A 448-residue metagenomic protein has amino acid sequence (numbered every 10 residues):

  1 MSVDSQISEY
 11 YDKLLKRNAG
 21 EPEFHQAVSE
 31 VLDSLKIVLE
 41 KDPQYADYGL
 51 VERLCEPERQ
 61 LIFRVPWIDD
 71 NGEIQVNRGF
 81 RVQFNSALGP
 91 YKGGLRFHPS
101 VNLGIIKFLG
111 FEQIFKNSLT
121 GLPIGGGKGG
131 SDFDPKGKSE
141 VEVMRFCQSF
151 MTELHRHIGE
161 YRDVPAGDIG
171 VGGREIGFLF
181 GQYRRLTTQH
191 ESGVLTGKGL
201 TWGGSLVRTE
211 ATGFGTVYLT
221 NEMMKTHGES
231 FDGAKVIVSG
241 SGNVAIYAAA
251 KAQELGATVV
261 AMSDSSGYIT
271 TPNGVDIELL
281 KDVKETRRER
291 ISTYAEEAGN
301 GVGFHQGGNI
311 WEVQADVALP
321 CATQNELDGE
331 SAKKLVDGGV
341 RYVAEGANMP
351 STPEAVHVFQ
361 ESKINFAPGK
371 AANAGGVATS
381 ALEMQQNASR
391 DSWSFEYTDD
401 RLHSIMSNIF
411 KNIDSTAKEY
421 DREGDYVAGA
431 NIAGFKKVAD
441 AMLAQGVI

Functional and structural regions predicted by a protein language model:
M1-L206, Y397, K437-G446: N-terminal ligand-binding/catalytic initiation module
S2-A27, M223-M224, K334-I448: Adenosine-phosphate binding glycine-rich loop
Y11-D12, S29, L103, K107-F111 (+12 more regions): Predominant activation on well-ordered alpha-helical scaffold segments within soluble catalytic domains
G72, D168-I169, S205-T212, I237-S241 (+2 more regions): Active-site nucleophile and cofactor-binding loops and adjacent substrate-binding regions of central metabolic enzymes
R162-A166, H190-V194, V238, A261-D264 (+5 more regions): General beta-strand structural signal in soluble alpha/beta enzymes
R185, N221-E229, Q324, K333 (+1 more regions): Conserved helix-loop functional segments at active or binding sites
G199, G204-Q314: Glycine-rich phosphate/diphosphate-binding loop of Rossmann-like nucleotide-binding domains
G267-F366, A371: Rossmann-like adenosine-cofactor binding region
